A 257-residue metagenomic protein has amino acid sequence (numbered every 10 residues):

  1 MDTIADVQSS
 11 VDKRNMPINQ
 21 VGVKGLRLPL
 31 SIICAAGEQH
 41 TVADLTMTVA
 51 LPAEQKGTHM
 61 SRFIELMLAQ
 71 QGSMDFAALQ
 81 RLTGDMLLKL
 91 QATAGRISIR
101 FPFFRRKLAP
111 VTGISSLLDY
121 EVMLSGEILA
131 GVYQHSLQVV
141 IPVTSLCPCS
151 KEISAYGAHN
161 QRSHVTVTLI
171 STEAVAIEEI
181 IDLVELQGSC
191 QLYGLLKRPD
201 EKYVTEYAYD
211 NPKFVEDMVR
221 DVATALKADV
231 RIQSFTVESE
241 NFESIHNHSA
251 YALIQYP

Functional and structural regions predicted by a protein language model:
M1-P257: N-terminal intrinsically disordered, cationic/polar leader segments that include organellar targeting peptides
